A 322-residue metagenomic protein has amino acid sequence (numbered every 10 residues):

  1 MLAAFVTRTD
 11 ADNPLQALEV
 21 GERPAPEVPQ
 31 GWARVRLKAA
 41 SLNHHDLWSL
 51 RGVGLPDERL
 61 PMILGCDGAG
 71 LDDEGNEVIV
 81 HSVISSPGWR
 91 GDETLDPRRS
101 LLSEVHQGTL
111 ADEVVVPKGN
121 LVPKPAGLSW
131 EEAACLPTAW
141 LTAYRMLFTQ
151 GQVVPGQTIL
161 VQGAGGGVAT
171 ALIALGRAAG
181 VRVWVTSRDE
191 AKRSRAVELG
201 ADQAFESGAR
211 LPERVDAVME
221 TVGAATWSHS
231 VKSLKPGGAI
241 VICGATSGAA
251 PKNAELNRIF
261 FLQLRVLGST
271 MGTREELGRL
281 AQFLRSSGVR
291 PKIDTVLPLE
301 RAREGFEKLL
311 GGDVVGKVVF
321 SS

Functional and structural regions predicted by a protein language model:
M1-L2, P212, G288-K292, E304-S322: C-terminal capping/lid region of NAD(P)-dependent oxidoreductase domains
P24-S41, V53-E93, L102-G108, P125-G127: Glycine-rich beta-strand-centered segment in the early N-terminal region that forms part of a ligand/cofactor-binding
I79, V218-M219, V241: N-terminal Rossmann-like NAD(P) cofactor-binding module of classical short-chain dehydrogenase/reductase
S82-G163: NAD(P)H dinucleotide-binding glycine-rich loop of Rossmann-like/cofactor-binding domains, especially the beta1-alpha1
E132-A209: Mid-domain Rossmann-like dinucleotide-binding core that forms the NAD(H)/NADP(H) cofactor-binding site
A179, A225-K292, S321-S322: Glycine-rich phosphate-binding loop and adjacent beta-alpha segment of Rossmann(oid) nucleotide-cofactor-binding
T186-E190, T221, G244, T270: N-terminal Rossmann-fold cofactor-binding loop
R210-V218: A short acidic, Gly/Pro-enriched loop at the edge of an enzyme's catalytic core that lines a small-molecule cofactor
